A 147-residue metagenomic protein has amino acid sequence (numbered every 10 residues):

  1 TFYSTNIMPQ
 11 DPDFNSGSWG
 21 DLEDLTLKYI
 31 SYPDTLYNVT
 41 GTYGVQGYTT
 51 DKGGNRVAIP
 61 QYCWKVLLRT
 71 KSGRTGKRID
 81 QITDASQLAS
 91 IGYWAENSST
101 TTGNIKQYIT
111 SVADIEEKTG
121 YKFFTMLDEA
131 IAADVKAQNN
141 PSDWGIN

Functional and structural regions predicted by a protein language model:
T1-N147: Domain-level detector of nuclease and nuclease-like folds in predominantly extracellular/periplasmic contexts
